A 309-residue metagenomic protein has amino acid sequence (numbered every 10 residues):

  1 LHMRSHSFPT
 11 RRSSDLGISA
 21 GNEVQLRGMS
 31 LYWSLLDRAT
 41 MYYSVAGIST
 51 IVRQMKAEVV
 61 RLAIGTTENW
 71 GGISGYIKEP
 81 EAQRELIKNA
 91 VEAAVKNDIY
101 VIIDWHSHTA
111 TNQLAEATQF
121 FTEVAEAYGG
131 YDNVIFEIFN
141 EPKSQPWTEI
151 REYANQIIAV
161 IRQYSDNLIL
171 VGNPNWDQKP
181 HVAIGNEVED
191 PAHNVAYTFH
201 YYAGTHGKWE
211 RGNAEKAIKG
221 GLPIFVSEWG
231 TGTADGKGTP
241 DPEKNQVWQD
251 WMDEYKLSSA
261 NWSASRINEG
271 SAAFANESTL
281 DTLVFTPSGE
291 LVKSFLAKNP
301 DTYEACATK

Functional and structural regions predicted by a protein language model:
L1-S13: Short, small-residue-biased leader/transition segments that mark boundaries at the very start of proteins
R4, G21, V52, E126-Y128: Structural motif
S5, L36-Y43, E79, T109 (+1 more regions): Pocket-edge positions in alpha/beta enzyme catalytic cores
F8, V24-L26, A192-N194: Sequence-level motif detector for i,i+2 pairs with an aromatic at +2
R11-A57, V292-K309: Non-catalytic accessory regions flanking glycosidase/transglycosidase catalytic cores in CAZymes
W33, T40, Y100, L114 (+2 more regions): Extracellular glycoside hydrolase catalytic/binding regions
Y43-H108, Q113-Q119, E123, I158-S165 (+1 more regions): Aromatic-lined substrate-binding rim segments of carbohydrate-active enzymes
